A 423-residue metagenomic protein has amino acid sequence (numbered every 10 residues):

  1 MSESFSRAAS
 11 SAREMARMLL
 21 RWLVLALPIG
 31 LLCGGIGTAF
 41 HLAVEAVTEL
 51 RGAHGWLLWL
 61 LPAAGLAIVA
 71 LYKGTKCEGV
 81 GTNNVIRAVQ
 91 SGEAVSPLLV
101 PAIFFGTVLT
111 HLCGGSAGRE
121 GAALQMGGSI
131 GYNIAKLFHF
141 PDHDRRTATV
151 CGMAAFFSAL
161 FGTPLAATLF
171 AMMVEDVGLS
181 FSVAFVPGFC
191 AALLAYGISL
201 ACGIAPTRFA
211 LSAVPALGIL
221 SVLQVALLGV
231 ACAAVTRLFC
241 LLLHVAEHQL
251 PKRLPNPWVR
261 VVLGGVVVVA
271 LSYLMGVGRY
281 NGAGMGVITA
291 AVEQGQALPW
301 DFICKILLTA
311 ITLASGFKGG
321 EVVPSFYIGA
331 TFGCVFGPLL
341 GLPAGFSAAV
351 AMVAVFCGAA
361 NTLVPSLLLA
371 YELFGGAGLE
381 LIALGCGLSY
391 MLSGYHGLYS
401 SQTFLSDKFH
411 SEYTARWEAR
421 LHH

Functional and structural regions predicted by a protein language model:
M1-H423: Alpha-helical transmembrane segments and immediately membrane-proximal extracytoplasmic
